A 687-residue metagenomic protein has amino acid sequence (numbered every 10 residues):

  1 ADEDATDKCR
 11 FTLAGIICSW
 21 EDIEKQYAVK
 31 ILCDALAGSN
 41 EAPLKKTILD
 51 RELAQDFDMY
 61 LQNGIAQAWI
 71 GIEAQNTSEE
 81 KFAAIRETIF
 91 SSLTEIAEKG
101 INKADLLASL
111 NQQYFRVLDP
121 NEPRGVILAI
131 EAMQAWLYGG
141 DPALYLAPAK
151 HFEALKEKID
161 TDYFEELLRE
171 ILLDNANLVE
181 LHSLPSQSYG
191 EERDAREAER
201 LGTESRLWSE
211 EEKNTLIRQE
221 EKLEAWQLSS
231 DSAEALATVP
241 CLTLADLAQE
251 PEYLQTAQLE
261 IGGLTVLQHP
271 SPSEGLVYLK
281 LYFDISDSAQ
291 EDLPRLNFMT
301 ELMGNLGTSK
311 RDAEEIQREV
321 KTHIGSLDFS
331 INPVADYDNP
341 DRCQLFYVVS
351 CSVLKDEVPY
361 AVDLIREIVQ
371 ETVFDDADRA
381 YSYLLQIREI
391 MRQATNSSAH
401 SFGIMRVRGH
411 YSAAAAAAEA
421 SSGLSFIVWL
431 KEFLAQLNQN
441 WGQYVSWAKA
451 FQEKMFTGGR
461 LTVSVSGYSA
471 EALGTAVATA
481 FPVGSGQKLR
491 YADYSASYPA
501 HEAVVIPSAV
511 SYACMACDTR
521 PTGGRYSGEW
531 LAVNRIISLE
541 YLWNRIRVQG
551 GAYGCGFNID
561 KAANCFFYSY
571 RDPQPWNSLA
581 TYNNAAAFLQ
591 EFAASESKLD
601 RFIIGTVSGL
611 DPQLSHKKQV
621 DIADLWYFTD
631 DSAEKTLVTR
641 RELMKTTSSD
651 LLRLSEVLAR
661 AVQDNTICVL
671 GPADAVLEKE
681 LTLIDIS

Functional and structural regions predicted by a protein language model:
A1, A37, R51-F57, D160-E166 (+11 more regions): Short amphipathic alpha-helical surface micro-motifs
A1-E41, N121, V126-A143, W208-G304 (+5 more regions): His/Glu-based metal-binding/catalytic segments typifying zinc-dependent metallopeptidases
D2, L44, D58-Q62, F152-L155 (+9 more regions): Generic recognition of flexible, low-complexity loop/linker segments
D7-C18, L44-E157, A176-P185, E192 (+8 more regions): M16 family metallopeptidases and their MPP-like homologs
A28, L32, L155, M303 (+5 more regions): Hydrophobic alpha-helical transmembrane segments of multi-pass membrane proteins
A35-S39, L44, E52, L93 (+10 more regions): Hydrophobic, Leu/Ile/Phe/Ala-enriched alpha-helical segments that form helix-helix packing faces
E166-Y253, R392, R408-V505, A633-R641 (+2 more regions): Long, compositionally biased intrinsically disordered regions
